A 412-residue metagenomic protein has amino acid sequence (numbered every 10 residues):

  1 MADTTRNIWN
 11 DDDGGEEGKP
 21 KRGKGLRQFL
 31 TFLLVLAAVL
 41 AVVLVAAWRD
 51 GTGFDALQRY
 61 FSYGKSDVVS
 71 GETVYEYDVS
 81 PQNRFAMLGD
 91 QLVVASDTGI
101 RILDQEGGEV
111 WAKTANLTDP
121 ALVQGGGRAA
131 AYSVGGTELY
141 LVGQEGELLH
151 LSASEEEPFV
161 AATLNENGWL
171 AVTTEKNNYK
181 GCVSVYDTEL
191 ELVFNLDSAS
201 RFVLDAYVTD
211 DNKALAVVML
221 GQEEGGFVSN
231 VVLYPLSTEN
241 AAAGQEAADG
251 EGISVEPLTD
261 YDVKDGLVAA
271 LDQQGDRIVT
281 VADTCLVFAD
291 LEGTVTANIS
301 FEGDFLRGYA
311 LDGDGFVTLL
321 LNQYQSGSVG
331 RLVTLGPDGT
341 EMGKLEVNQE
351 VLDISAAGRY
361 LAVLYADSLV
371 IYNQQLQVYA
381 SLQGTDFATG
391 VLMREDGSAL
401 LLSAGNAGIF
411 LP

Functional and structural regions predicted by a protein language model:
M1-T73, V79-S80, P412: Sequence/structural signature of beta-propeller modules and their immediately flanking N-terminal secretory/stalk
G25-Q28, E72, E76-A86, A115-G127 (+7 more regions): Repeated scaffold domains used in trafficking and secretory/extracellular systems, primarily beta-propellers
R49-T52, G99-R101, T137-L141, N178-S184 (+5 more regions): Structural motif
Y63-Y77, E106-T114, G146-A153, E191-D197 (+4 more regions): A short beta-strand motif characteristic of beta-propeller blades
L92, A129-A130, G168-A171, N212-A216 (+4 more regions): Hydrophobic beta-strand positions that form the internal "hydrophobic ladder" of WD40/Gbeta-like beta-propeller blades
W111-V218, G225: Non-cytosolic head/periplasmic domains of membrane-anchored proteins
Y179-V287: Solenoidal tandem-repeat scaffolds enriched in leucines and small polar residues
G293-G384: Intrinsically disordered, low-complexity segments enriched in Gly and acidic/Ser/Thr residues that form flexible
